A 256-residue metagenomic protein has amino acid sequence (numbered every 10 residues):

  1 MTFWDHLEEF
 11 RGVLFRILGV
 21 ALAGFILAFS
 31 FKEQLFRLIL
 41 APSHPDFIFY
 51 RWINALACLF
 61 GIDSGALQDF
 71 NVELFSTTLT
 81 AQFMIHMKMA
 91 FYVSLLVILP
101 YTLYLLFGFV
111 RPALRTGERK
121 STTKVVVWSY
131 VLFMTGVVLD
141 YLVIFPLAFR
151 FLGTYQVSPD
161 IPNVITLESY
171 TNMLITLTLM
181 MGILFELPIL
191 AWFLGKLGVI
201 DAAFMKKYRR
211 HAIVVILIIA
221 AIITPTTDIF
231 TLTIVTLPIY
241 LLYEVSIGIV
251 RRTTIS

Functional and structural regions predicted by a protein language model:
M1-S256: Membrane topogenic/interface segments and analogous intrinsically disordered interaction regions
